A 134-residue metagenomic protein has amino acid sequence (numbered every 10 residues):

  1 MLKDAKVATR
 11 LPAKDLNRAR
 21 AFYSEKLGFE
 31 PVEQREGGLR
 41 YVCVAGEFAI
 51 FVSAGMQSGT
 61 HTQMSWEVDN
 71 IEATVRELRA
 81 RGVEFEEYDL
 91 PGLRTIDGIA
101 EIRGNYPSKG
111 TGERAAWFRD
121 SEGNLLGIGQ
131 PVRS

Functional and structural regions predicted by a protein language model:
M1-R20, E47, H61-M64, G129-S134: N-terminal beta-strand motif that seeds the catalytic metal site of vicinal oxygen chelate
L2, W66, V75-S134: Vicinal oxygen chelate
N17-K26, A116: Conserved active-site alpha-helix within GNAT-family acetyltransferase domains
R18, E36-L39: Short glycine/proline-centered loop/turn elements that form peptide/ligand docking sites
G28-Q34, F85-E87: Short secondary-structure junctions
G37, S53-A54, P131: Residue-level structural signal for beta-strand termini and adjacent loop
V42-A45, S121: Short strand-coil-strand connectors
S53-A80: Helix-adjacent hinge/juxtasegments
